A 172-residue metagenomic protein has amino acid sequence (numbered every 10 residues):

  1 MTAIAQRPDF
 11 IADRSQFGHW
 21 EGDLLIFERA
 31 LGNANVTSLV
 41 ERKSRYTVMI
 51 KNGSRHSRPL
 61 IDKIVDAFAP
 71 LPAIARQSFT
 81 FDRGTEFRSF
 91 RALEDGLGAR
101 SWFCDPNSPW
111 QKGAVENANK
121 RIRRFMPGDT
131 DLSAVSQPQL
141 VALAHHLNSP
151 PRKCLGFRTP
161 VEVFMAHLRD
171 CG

Functional and structural regions predicted by a protein language model:
M1-N35: Mobile-element integrase/transposase regions, centering on the N-terminal DNA-binding/Zn-coordinating module
I26-E28, G32, M49-A73: Active-site beta-loop-alpha junctions of metal-dependent nucleic acid enzymes, especially the RNase H-like/DDE
L31, E41-R42: Extended hydrophobic
A34-S38, Y46-M49, Q77-S78: Conserved active-site beta-strand-loop modules that form the wall/rim of enzyme catalytic pockets and either contain
S44-Y46, L71-R76, F125: Short, surface-exposed connector motifs at secondary-structure boundaries
P70-F87, S108: Extended C-terminal subregions enriched in glycine
G84, R91-G172: Charged alpha-helix within mobile-element recombinases
